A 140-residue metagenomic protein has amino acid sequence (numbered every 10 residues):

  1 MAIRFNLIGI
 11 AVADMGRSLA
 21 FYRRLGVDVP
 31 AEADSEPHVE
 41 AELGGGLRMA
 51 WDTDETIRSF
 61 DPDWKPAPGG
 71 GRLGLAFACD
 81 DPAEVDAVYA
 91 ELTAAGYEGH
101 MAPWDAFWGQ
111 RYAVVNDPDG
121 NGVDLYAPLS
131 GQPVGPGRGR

Functional and structural regions predicted by a protein language model:
M1-N6, A11-A33, L43-E98, N116-R140: Glyoxalase I/VOC metalloenzyme domain signal
D34-S35, A102: A short glycine-rich beta-strand->turn/loop micro-motif centered on a GG-aromatic cluster
E98-W104: Active-site/ligand-binding-proximal alpha/beta "capping" segment
F107-Q110: Short, small/polar residue-rich loop motifs at catalytic or cofactor-binding pockets
